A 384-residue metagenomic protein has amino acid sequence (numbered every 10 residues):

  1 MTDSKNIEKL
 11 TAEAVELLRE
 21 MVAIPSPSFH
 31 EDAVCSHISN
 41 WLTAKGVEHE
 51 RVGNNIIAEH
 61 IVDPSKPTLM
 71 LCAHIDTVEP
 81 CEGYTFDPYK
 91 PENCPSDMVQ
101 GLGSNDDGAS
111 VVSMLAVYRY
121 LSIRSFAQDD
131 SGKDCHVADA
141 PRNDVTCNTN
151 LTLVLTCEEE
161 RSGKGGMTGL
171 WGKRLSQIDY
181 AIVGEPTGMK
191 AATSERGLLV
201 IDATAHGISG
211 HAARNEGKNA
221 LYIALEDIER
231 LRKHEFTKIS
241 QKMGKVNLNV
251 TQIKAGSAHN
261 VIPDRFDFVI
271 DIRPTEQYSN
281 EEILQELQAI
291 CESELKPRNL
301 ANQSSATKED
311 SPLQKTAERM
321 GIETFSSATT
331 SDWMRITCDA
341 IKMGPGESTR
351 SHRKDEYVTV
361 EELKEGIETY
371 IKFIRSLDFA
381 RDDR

Functional and structural regions predicted by a protein language model:
M1, P95-S96, A127-D134, A140-V145 (+2 more regions): A cross-taxon signal for low-complexity, glycine/charged-rich
T2, K9, A140, P186 (+2 more regions): Metal-dependent amide/peptide-bond hydrolase catalytic core, centered on the "pita-bread" metallohydrolase fold
T2-P80, R265-V269, I283-E286, V360-I371: N-terminal helical capping/dimerization or prosegment-like subdomains of hydrolases acting on amide or phosphate bonds
I38, V111-Y118, L170, A224-D227 (+2 more regions): Buried hydrophobic packing segments
W41, T68-S122, V145-T152: Active-site metal-coordination/substrate-binding segment of hydrolases, especially metallo-dependent peptidases
L69-L71, V154, Y180-I182, I341-M343: Hydrophobic/aromatic beta-strand patches that form the interior of the parallel beta-sheet core in alpha/beta enzyme
I75-V78, E159, E347-S348: Short glycine-rich anion-binding loops that position phosphate/pyrophosphate groups of nucleotides and phosphorylated
G108-S122, D144-R196, V200, S240: Acidic/histidine-rich catalytic neighborhood of metal-dependent amide-processing enzymes
